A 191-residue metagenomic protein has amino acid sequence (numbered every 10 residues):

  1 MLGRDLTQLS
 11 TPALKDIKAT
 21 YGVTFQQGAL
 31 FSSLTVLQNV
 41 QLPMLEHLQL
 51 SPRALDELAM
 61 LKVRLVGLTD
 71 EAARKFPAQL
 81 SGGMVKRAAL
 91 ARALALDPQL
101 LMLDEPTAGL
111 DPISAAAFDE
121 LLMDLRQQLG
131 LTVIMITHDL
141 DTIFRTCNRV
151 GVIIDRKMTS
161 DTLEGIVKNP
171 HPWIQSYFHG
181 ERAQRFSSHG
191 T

Functional and structural regions predicted by a protein language model:
M1-D16: ABC ATPase NBD Q-loop/coupling interface
R4-D5, R53-E71: Conserved ABC ATPase "signature" region
F76-L80, M84: Conserved ABC ATPase signature
D97: Conserved catalytic motifs of ABC-family nucleotide-binding domains
L101-D104: Catalytic Walker B motif of ABC-type/P-loop ATPase nucleotide-binding domains
P112-S114: Helix N-cap at the start of a conserved alpha-helix in ABC-type nucleotide-binding domains
T137-H138: H-loop/switch region of ABC-family ATPase nucleotide-binding domains
